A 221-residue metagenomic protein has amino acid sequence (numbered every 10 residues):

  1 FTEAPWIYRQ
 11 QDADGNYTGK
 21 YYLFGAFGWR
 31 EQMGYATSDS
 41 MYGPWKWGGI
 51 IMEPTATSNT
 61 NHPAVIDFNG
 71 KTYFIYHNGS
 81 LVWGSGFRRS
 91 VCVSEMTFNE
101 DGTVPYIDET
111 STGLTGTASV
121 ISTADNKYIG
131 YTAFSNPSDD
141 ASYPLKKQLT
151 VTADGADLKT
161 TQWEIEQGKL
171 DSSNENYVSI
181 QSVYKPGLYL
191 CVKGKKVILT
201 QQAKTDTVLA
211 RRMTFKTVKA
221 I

Functional and structural regions predicted by a protein language model:
E3-G28, K71-S80, V120-I121, I180: Hydrophobic core segments of beta-strands in well-ordered, beta-rich domains
E3-W6, N61-A64, L188: Beta-propeller and closely related beta-sheet repeat lectin domains
Y8-Q10, I66-F68, N99: Structural WD40 beta-propeller signal
Q32-T37, C92: A short loop-to-beta-strand structural motif that recurs across blades of beta-propeller domains
A36-A56, N99-S111: Blade-edge beta-strand/turn elements of extracellular beta-propeller and related beta-sheet repeat scaffolds
P54-S90: Repeat-solenoid scaffold signature
W83-T117: Beta-propeller fold recognition
A118-I221: Lectin-like carbohydrate-binding module/patch detector with strong preference for beta-trefoil
